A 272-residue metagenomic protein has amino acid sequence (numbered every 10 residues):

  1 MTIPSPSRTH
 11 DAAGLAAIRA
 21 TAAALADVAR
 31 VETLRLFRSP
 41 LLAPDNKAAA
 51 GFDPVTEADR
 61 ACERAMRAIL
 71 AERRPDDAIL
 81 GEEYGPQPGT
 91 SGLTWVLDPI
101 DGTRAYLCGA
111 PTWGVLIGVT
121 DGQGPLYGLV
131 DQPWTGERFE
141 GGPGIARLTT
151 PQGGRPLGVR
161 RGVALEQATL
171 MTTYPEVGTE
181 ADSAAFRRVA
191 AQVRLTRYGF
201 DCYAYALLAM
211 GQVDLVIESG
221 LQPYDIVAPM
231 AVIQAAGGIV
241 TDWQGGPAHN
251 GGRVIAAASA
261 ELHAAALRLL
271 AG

Functional and structural regions predicted by a protein language model:
M1-I100, R268: N-terminal subdomain of lithium-sensitive/metallo-dependent phosphomonoesterases centered on the IMPase/IPPase/PAP
A29, T33-L36, D59, L70 (+7 more regions): Residue-level signal for inorganic ion chemistry
L41-N46, R147, Q192-T196, G272: Short secondary-structure junctions
R60, R64, E83, P99-G102 (+5 more regions): Generic detector of well-ordered alpha-helical packing
G89-R147: DPxDG-like acidic metal-binding loop motif
T120-G124, W134, P143-I145, P151-Q152 (+3 more regions): Short loop segments at secondary-structure junctions
G158-G272: An extended, acidic
